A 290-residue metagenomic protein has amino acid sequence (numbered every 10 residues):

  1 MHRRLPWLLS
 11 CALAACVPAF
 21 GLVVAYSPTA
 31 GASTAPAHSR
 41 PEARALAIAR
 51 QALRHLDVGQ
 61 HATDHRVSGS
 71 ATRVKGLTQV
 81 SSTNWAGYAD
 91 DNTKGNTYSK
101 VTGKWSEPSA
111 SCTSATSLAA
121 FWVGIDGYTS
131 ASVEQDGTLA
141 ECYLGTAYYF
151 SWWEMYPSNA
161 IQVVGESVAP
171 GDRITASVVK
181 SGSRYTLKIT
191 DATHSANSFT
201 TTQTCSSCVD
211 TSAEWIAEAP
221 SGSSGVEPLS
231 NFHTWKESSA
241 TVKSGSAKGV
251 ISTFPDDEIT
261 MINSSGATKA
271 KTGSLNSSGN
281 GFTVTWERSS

Functional and structural regions predicted by a protein language model:
H2-A32: Secretory targeting and sorting signals
A25-Y26, A30-S290: Exposed, interaction-prone regions of secreted/extracellular proteins
